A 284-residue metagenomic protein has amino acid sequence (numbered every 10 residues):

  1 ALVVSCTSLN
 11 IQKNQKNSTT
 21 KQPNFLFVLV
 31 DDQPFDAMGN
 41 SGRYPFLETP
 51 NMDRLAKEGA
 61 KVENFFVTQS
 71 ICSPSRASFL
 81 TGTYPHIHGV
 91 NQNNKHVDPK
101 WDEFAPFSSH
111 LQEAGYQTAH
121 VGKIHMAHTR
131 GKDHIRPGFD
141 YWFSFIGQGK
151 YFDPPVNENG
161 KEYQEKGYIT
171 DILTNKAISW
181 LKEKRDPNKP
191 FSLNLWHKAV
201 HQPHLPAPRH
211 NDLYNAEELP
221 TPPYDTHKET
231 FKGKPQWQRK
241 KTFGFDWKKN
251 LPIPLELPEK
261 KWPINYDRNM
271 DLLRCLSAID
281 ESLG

Functional and structural regions predicted by a protein language model:
V3-K21: Bacterial Sec-dependent signal peptides at the C-terminal "C-region" and cleavage site
C6-Q12, F27-V30, P34-H120, M126-R130 (+2 more regions): Active-site segment of extracytoplasmic enzymes that catalyze sulfate/phosphate-ester chemistry
N17-P23, D32-F46, F145-Y168, I178-K189 (+1 more regions): Active-site-proximal cap/lid insertion segments
N51, P106, I172, K176-S179 (+1 more regions): Alpha-helical elements of Rossmann-like donor-binding domains used by nucleotide-donor carbohydrate transfer enzymes
A119-G122, N194-W196: Outer-envelope exported proteins of Gram-negative bacteria
G131-R136: Short glycine-biased active-site loop of nucleotidyltransferases that positions the nucleotide triphosphate and helps
P137-G138, I178: Short, structured coil segments at secondary-structure junctions
